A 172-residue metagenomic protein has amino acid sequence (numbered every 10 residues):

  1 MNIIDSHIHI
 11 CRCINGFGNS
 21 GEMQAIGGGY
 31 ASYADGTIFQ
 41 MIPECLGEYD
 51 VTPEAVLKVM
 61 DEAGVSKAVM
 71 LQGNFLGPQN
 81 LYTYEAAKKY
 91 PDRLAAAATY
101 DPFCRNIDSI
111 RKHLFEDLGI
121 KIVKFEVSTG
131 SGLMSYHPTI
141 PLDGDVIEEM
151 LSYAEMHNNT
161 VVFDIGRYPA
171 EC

Functional and structural regions predicted by a protein language model:
M1-V69: An N-terminally biased module of ancient metal coordination in phosphate/nucleic-acid-related enzymes
S66-K67, F75-Y168: Active-site gating/metal-coordination segments in enzymes
C172: Active-site cradle of extracellular carbohydrate-active enzymes
